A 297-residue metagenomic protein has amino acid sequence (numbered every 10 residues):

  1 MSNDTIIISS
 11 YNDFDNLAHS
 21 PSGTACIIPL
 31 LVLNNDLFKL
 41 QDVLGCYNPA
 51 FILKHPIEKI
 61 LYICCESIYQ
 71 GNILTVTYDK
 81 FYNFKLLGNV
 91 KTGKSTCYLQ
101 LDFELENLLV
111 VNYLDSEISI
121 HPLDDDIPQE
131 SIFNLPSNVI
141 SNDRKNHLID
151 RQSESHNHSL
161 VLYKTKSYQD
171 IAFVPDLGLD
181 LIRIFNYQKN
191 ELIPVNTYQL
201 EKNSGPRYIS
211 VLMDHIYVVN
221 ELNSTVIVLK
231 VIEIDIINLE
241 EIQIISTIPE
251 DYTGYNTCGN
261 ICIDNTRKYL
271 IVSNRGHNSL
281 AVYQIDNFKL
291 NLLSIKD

Functional and structural regions predicted by a protein language model:
I8-H19, I63-S67, V110-Y113, V174-L177 (+2 more regions): Conserved beta-strand positions in repeat-built beta-propeller and related beta-rich domains
N16, C46-P56, T92-F103, N107 (+3 more regions): Beta-rich, blade/repeat-based domains predominating in secreted/periplasmic proteins but also intracellular
I28-N35, T75-Y82, H121-I132, N186-E191 (+2 more regions): Short loop/turn segments immediately following beta-strands, especially the blade-tip and inter-blade linker loops
F38-G45, K85-V90, N138, D143-R151 (+3 more regions): A short beta-strand motif characteristic of beta-propeller blades
F38-L105: Blade-loop segments of beta-propeller domains
I171-V226: Loop-centered beta-sheet repeat module
Y255-K289, L293-D297: Loop/turn-rich, solvent-exposed surfaces of beta-rich toroidal or solenoidal domains
